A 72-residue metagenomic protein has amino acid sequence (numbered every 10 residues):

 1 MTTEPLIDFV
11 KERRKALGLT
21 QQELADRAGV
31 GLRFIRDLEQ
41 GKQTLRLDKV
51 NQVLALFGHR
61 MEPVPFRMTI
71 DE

Functional and structural regions predicted by a protein language model:
M1-P5, F66: A detector for short, charged/polar N-terminal pre-domain segments
E4, T44-D48: Non-catalytic, surface-exposed connector residues within folded enzymatic/regulatory domains
D8-E23, R27, Q52: Short basic helix-loop element that most often maps to the first helix and adjoining turn of HTH DNA-binding modules
G29-Q43: Recognition helix of helix-turn-helix/homeodomain-like DNA-binding domains that insert into the DNA major groove
Q43, E62-E72: Short, charged recognition helix plus adjacent turn of helix-turn-helix-like nucleic-acid-binding domains
D48-V64: DNA major-groove recognition helix of helix-turn-helix/homeodomain DNA-binding modules
